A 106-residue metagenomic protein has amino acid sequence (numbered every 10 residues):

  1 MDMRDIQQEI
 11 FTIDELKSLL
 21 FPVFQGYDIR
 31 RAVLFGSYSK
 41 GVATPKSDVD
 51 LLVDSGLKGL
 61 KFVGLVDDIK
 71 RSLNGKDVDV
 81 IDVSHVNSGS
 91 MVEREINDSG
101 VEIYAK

Functional and structural regions predicted by a protein language model:
M1-R31, K40-P45, G56-K106: Catalytic core of pol beta-like nucleotidyltransferases
S47-V49: Change "...and in nucleic-acid phosphodiester-cleaving endonucleases..." to "...and in nucleic-acid processing enzymes
